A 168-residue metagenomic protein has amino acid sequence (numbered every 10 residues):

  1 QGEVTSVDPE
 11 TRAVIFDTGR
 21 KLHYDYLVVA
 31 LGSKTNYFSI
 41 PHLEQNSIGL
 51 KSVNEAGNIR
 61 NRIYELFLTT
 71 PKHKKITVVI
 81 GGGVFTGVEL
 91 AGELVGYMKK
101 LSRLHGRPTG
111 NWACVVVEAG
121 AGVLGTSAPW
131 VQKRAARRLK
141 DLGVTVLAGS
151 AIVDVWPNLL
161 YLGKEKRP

Functional and structural regions predicted by a protein language model:
Q1-T77, G81: FAD-binding core/adjacent interface of flavoenzyme oxidoreductases
G2, G96-P168: A Rossmann-like FAD-binding core segment of flavoenzymes
K34, T86, G122: Conserved Rossmann-like nucleotide-cofactor binding loop
P41-Q45, Y64, E93-G96, P129-Q132: Short, glycine/charged-enriched secondary-structure capping and boundary segments
E55, T86, A151: Residue-level recognition of oxygen-bearing side chains
G57, V88, G125: Loop/helix-junction capping segments adjacent to catalytic residues or to phosphate/diphosphate-binding pockets
R60-N111: Rossmann-like NAD(P)H-binding beta-loop-alpha module
